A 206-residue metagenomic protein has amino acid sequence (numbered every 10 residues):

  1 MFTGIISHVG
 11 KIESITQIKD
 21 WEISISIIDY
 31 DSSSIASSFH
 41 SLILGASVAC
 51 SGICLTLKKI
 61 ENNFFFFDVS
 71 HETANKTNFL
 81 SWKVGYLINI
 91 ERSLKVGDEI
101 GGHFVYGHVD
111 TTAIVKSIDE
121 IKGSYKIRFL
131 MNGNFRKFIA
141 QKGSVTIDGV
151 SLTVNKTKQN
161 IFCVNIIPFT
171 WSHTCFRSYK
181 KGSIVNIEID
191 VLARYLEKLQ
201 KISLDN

Functional and structural regions predicted by a protein language model:
M1-N206: Conserved loop->alpha-helix
